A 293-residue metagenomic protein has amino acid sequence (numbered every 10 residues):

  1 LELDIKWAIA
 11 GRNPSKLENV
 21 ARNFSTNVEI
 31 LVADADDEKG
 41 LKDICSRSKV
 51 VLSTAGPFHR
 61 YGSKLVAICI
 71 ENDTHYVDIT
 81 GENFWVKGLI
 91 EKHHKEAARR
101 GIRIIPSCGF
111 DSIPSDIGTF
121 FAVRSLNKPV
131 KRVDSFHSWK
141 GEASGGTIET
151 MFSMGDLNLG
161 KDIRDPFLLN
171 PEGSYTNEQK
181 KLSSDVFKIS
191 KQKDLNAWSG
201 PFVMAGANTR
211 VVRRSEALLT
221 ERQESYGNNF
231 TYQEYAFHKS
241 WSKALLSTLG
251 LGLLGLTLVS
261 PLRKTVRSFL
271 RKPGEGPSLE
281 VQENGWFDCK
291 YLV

Functional and structural regions predicted by a protein language model:
L3-K16: Conserved glycine-rich Rossmann-like NAD(P)H-binding loop of the short-chain dehydrogenase/reductase
V20-V28: Short, conserved SAM-binding/catalytic segment of Class I S-adenosyl-L-methionine-dependent methyltransferases
E29-Y61: Conserved Rossmann-fold cofactor-binding substructure of NAD(P)-dependent oxidoreductases
P57, V66-K87: ADP-ribose/adenylate-binding Rossmann-like module
T80-I102: Rossmann-fold NAD(P)-binding glycine/threonine-rich loop
E96, R100-K140: Adenosine-phosphate binding glycine-rich loop
R124-V293: C-terminal catalytic/substrate-binding lobe primarily of soluble NAD(P)-dependent oxidoreductases
